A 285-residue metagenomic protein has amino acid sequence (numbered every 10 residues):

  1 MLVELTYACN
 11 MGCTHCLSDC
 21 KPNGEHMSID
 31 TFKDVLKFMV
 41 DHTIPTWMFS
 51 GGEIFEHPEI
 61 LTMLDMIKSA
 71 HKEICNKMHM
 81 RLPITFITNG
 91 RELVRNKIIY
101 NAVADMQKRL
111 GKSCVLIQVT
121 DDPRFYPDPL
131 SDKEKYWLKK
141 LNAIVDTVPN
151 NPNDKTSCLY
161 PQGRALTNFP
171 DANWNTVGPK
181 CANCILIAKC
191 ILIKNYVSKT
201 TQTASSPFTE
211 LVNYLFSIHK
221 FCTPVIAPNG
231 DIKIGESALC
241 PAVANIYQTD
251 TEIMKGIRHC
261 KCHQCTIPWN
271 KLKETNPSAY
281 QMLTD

Functional and structural regions predicted by a protein language model:
M1-F86, L93-K97: Conserved alpha-helical substructure of the radical SAM core
A8, D122-R124, N229: Generic structural motif
D34-V35, I99-A104, T249: A generic local structural motif
V40-D41, M78, L110-G111, I218-H219 (+1 more regions): Flexible, charged surface loops at secondary-structure boundaries
F55, F125, I232: Glycine-rich nucleotide phosphate-binding loop and flanking beta-alpha elements of Rossmann-like dinucleotide-binding
P58-P207, V212-Y214: Conserved AdoMet/S-adenosylmethionine-binding subsite of the radical SAM
A172-D285: Accessory C-terminal segments flanking Radical SAM cores
